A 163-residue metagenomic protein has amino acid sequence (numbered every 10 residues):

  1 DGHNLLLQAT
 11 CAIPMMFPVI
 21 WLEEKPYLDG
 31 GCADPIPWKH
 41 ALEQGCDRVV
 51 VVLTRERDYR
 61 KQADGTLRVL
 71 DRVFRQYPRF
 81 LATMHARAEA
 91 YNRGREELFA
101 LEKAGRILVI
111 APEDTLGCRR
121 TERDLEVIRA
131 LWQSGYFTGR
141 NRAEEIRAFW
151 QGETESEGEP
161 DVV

Functional and structural regions predicted by a protein language model:
D1-V163: Patatin-like phospholipase
